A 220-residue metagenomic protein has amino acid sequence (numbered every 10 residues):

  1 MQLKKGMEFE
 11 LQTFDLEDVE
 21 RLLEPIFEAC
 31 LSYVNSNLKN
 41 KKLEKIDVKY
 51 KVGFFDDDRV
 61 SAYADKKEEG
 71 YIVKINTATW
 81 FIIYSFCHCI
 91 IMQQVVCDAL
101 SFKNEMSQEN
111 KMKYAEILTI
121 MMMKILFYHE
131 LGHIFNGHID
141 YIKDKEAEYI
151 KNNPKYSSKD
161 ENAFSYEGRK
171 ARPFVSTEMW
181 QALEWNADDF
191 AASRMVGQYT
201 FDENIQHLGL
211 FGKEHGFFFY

Functional and structural regions predicted by a protein language model:
Q2-I125, F135-K143: Peri-catalytic and regulatory segments of divalent metal-dependent proteins
T13-L23, K170-F190: Active-site metal-coordination segments of metallo-dependent hydrolases
A29, Y33, N186-F190, R194: Amphipathic alpha-helical segments that form well-ordered structural scaffolds and often line/cohere around active
M106-E116, R169-W180: A short acidic, glycine-rich active-site loop that binds or catalyzes chemistry on phosphate/adenosine moieties
I117, E130-A147, S193-Y199: Catalytic Zn2+-binding segment of zinc metalloproteases
M121-M122, H129, W185, D189: A structural signal for well-ordered alpha-helical segments within the folded catalytic domains of diverse enzymes
N136-E178: Post-HEXXH active-site segment of zinc metalloproteases
S176, W180-Q181, D189-Y220: Long, well-structured alpha-helical subdomains associated with metal-dependent extracellular/ecto-lumenal hydrolases
